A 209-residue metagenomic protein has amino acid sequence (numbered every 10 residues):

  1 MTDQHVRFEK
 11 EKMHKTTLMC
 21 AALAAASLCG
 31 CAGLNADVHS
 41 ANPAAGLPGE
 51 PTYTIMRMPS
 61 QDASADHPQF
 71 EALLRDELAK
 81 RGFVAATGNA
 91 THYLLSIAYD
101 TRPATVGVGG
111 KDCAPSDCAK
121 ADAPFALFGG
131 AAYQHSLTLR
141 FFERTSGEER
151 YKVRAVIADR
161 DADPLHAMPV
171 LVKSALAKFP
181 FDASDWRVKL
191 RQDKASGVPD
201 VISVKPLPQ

Functional and structural regions predicted by a protein language model:
E9-C20: Bacterial N-terminal signal peptides that target proteins for export
S27-G30: C-terminal motif of bacterial Sec signal peptides marking the signal peptidase cleavage site
A32-A45, A132, S136, F141-Q209: C-terminal/domain-edge helix-coil "capping" segments
G49-P51, F70, R81, T91-Y93 (+2 more regions): Envelope-exposed proteins and targeting segments
T52-V106: N-terminal segment of the mature soluble domain
I97-R150, Q192: Surface-exposed short loop/turn segments
